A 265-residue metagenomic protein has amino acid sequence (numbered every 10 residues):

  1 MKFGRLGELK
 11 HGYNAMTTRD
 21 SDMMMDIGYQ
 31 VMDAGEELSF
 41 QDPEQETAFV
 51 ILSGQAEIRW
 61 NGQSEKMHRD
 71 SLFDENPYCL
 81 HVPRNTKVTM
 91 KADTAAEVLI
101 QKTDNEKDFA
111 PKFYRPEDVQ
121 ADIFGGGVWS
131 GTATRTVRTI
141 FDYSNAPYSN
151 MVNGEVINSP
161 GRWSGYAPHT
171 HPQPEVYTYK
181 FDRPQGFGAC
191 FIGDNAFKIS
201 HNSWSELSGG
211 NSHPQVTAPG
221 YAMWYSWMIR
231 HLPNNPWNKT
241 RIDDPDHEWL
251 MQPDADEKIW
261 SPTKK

Functional and structural regions predicted by a protein language model:
L6-S39, G127-V176: A short glycine-rich, His/Asp/Glu-containing loop-to-beta-strand
I27-Y29, A34-K91: Extended, compositionally biased flexible segments
P43-S64, V82, P160-G161, P172-W204 (+2 more regions): Glycine- and acidic-residue-biased ligand/ion/polar-headgroup-sensing regions
F73-D93, T103, I199-G220, M228-R230: Conserved metal-binding segment of the jelly-roll/cupin
Y78-L80, T86-V88, T94-E97, T136 (+2 more regions): Generic beta-strand structural signal
R84, A92, I100-N105, F141-Y143 (+3 more regions): Short, structured patches in soluble enzyme cores that scaffold and shape functional sites
A96-T136, S226-K265: Double-stranded beta-helix
